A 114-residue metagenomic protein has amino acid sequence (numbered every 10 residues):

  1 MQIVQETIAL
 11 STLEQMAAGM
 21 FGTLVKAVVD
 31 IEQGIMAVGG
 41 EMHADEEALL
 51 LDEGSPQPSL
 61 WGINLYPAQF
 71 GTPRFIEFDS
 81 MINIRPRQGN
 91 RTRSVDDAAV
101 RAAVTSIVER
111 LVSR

Functional and structural regions predicted by a protein language model:
T7-L49: Negatively charged, low-complexity tracts enriched in Asp/Glu with abundant Ser/Thr
A9-A17, P86-D97: Short histidine-centered catalytic/ligand-binding loop motif
T23, S55-Q57, F70, D96 (+1 more regions): Generic, well-ordered alpha-helical segments
E41-F75: Amphipathic, interaction-prone secondary-structure segments
P67-V95: Intrinsically disordered, low-complexity regulatory segments enriched in Ser/Thr/Pro and charged residues
R93-R114: Well-ordered alpha/beta subsegment
